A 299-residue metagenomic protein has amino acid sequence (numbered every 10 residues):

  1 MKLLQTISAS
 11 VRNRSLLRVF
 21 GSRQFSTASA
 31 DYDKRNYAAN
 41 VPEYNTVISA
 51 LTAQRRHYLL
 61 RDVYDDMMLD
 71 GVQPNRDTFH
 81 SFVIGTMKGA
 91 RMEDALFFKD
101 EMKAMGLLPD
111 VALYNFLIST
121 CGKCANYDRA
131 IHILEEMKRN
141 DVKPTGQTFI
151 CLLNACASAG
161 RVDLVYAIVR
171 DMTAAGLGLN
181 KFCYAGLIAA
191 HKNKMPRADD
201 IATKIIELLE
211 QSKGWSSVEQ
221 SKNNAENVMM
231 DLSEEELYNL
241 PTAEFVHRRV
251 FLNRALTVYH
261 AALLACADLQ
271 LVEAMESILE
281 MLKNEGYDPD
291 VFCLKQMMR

Functional and structural regions predicted by a protein language model:
M1-K34: N-terminal mitochondrial targeting presequence
A28-E43, Q54-P74, T78, E93-F98: Internal amphipathic alpha-helical repeat/solenoid segments
R35-N36, G71, A90, G106 (+4 more regions): Inter-helix linker motif
A38-A39, H57, A159-R299: Core solenoid repeat modules with strong leucine/isoleucine-rich periodicity, prominently canonical LRR arrays but also
N40-N45, S49, L60, N75-H80 (+15 more regions): Pentatricopeptide repeat
I48, V63, M67, F79 (+11 more regions): Fold-core signature of tandem repeat domains
L51, T86, C121, C156 (+2 more regions): Residue at a conserved register position within TPR or TPR-like alpha-solenoid repeats
L69, K103-M105, K123-R129, E135-N140 (+2 more regions): Tandem repeat domain/solenoid detector
